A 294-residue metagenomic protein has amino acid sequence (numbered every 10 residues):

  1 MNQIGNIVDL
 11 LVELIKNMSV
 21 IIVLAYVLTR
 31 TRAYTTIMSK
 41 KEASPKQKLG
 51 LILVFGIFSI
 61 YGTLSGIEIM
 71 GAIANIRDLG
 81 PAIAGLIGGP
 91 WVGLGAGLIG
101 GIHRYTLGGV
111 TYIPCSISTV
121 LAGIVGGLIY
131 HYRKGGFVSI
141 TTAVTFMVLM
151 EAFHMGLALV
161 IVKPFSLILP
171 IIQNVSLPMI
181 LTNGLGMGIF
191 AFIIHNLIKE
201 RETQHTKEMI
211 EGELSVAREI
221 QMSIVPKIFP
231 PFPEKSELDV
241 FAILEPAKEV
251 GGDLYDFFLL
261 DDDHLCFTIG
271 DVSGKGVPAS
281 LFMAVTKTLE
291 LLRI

Functional and structural regions predicted by a protein language model:
M1-R30, K48, I52, G56-S59 (+2 more regions): Membrane-embedded alpha-helical hairpins and interfacial helices in multi-pass inner-membrane proteins
T35-K46, E211: Membrane-interfacial, low-structure loops and terminal tails that flank and connect transmembrane helices in multi-pass
S44-P45, L53, G93-G95, F137 (+1 more regions): PAS/LOV-family and closely related PAS-like sensory domains
G85-A96, H131-I140: Membrane-helix interface "capping/anchor" motifs
G88-G89, I102-L107: Interfacial segments of multi-pass membrane proteins
G97-L98, M179: Residue-level recognition of transmembrane alpha-helices in multi-pass small-molecule transporters/permeases
T206-I294: … and, occasionally, acidic/histidine-rich disordered N-termini of signaling adaptors
